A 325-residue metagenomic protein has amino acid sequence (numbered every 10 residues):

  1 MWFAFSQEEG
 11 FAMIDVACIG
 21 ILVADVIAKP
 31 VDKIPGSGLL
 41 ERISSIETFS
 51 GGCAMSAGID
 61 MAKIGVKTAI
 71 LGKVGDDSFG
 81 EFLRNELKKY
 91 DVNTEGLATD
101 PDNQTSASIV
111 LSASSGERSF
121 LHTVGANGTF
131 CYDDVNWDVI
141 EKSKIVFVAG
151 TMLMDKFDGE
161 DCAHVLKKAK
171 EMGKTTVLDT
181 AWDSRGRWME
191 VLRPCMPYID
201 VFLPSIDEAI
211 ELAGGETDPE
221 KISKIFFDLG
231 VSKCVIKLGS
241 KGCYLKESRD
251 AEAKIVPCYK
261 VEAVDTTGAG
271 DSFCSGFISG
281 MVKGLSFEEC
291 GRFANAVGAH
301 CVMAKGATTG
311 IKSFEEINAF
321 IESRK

Functional and structural regions predicted by a protein language model:
W2-V92, E262-V264: Glycine-rich phosphate/adenosyl-contacting loop at the front of the ribokinase-like
E9, M13-A17, R42, K168 (+1 more regions): Conserved phosphate-binding/catalytic region of the ribokinase-like
S37-E41, K63-V148, N318-K325: Conserved N-terminal subdomain of the carbohydrate kinase-like
M61, S205, G270: Short, conserved phosphate/pyrophosphate- and ester-handling motifs at nucleotide-, phospho-/glycolipid
A62, K88, K170-E171, F227: Anion (oxyanion) recognition and catalysis
I145-K224, K241-G242: Conserved beta-alpha-beta core of the PfkB/ribokinase-like small-molecule kinase fold
